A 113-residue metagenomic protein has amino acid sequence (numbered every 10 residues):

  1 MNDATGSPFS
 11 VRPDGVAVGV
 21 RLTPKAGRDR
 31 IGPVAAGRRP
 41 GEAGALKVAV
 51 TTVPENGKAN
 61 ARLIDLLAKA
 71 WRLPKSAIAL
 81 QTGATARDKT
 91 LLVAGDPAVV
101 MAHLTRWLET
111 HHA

Functional and structural regions predicted by a protein language model:
M1-D65, A79-T85, K89-A113: Contiguous, often N-terminal, cationic amphipathic patches that form binding interfaces
A68: The alpha-helix within a helix-turn-helix
K75-A77: Short acidic capping loops at alpha-helix termini that bridge into adjacent secondary structure
